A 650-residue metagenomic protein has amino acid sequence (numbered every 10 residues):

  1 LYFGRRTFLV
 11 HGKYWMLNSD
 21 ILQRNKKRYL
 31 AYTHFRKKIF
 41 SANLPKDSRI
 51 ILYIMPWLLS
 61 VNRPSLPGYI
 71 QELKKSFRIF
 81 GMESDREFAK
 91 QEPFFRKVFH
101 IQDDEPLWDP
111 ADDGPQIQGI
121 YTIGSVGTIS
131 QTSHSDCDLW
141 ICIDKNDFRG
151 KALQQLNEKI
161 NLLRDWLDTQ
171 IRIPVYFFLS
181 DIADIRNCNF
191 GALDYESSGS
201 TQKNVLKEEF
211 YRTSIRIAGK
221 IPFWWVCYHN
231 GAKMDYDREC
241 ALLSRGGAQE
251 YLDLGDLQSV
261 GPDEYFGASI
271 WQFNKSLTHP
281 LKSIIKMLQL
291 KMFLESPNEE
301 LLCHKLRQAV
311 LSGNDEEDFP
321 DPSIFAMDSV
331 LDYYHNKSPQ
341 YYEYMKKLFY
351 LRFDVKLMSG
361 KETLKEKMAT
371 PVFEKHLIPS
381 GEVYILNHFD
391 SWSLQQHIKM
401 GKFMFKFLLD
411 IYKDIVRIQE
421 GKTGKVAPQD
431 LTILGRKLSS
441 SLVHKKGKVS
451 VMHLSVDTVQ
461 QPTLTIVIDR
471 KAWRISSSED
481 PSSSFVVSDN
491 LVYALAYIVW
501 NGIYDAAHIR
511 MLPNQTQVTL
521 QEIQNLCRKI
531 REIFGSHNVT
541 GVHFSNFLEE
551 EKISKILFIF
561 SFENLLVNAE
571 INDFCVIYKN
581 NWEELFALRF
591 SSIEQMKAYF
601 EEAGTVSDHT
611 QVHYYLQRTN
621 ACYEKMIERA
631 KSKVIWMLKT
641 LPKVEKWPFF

Functional and structural regions predicted by a protein language model:
L1-F99, R186-S197, N204-F650: Nucleotidyltransferase catalytic cores
E72-H134: Well-ordered mid-protein domain cores that form the structural environment of catalytic cofactors
P110-G114, S130-T132, D165-I171, K337-Y341: A general structural signal for short secondary-structure junctions and capping/turn motifs
G114, S133-H134, G150, Q154-N157 (+1 more regions): Conserved structured core elements
Y121, T128-Q154, Y176-F178: Catalytic metal-binding acidic patch
C137-K145, Q155-N161, K346-K347, T363-E374: Amphipathic alpha-helical scaffolding segments
D147-K151, L193-S198: Alpha-helix capping and helix-loop boundary segments enriched in small/acidic/polar residues
Q154-A192: Polymerase palm active-site segment centered on the conserved acidic dipeptide of motif C
